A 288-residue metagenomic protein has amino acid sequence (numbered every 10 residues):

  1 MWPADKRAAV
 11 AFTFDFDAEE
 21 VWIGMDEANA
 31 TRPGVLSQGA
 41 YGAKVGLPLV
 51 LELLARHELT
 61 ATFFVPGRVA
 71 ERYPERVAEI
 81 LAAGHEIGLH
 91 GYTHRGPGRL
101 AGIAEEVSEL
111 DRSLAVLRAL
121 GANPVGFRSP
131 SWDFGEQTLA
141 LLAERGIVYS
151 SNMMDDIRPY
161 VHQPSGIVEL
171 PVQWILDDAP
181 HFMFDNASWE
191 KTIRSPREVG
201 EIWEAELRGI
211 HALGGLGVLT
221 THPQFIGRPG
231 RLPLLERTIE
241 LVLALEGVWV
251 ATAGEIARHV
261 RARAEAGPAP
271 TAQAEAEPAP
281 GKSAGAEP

Functional and structural regions predicted by a protein language model:
M1-G126, S131-I175, V199-L219, G227-P288: Catalytic alpha-helical scaffold of carbohydrate-active enzymes acting on polysaccharides/glycoconjugates
P124, F184-S195, H222-Q224: Surface-exposed cleft-lining segments at the edges of enzyme active sites
E169-T192: Glycine-rich, positively charged active-site loop/lid region within alpha/beta enzyme cores that binds and organizes
